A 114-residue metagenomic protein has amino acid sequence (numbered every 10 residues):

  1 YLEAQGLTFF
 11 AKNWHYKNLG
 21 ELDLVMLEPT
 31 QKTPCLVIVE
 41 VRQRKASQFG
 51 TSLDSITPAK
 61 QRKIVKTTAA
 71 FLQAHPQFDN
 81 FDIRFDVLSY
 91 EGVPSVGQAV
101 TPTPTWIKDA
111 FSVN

Functional and structural regions predicted by a protein language model:
Y1-N13: Acidic-basic catalytic patches of nuclease active cores, encompassing PD-(D/E)XK and other metal-cofactor nuclease
L2, F71-L72: Hydrophobic recognition helices of helix-based DNA-binding modules
L2, I64, F85: Residue-level signal for inorganic ion chemistry
H15, L27-P29, Y90-G92: A generic structural motif
K17-G20: Short acidic/glycine-enriched loop/turn segments that link adjacent beta-strands
L22-S47, I64: Conserved catalytic cores of phosphodiester-cleaving nucleases, focusing on short active-site segments
R44-A70: Mg2+/Mn2+-dependent nuclease catalytic core
A74-N114: Domain-level recognition of nuclease-like catalytic cores that cleave nucleotide substrates
